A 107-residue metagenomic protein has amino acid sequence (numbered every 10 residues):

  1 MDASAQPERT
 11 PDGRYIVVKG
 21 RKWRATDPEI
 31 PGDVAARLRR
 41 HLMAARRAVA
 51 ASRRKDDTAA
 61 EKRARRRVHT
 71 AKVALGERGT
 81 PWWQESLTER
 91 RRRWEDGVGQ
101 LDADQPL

Functional and structural regions predicted by a protein language model:
D2-L107: Extended, charge-rich alpha-helical interface modules
